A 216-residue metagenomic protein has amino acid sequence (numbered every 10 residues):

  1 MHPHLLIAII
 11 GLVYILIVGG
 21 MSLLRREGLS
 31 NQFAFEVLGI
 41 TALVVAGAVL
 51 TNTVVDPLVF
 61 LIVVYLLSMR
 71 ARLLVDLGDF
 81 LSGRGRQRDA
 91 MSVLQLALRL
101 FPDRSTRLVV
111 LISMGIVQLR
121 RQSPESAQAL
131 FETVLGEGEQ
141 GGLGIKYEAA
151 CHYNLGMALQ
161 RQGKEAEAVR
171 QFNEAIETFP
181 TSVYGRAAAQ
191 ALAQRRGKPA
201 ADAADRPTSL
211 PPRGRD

Functional and structural regions predicted by a protein language model:
L43-G83: Transmembrane alpha-helices and immediately adjacent membrane-cytoplasm interface residues in multi-pass integral
I62-V64, L98-R104, E137-I145: Flexible helix-coil transition and linker loops at the boundaries of alpha-helical arrays
S68, S105-R107, I145-K146, V183: Residue signature of alpha-solenoid helical repeat architecture, marking inter-repeat boundaries and helix-start
D76, F80, S113, Y147 (+2 more regions): "A position-specific structural signal for the A-helix of alpha-solenoid helical repeats
Q95-R99, E132-Q140, E174-E177: Amphipathic alpha-helical segments of tetratricopeptide repeats
